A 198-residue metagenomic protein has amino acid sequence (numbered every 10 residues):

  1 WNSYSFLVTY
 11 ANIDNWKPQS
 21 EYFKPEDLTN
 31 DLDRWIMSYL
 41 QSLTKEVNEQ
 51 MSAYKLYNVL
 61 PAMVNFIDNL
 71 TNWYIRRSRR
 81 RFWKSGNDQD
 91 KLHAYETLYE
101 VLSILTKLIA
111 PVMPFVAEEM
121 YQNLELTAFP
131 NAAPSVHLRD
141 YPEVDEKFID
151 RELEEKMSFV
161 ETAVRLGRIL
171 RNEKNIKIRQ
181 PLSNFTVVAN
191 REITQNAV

Functional and structural regions predicted by a protein language model:
N2-T9, I104-K107, L166-I169: Short, hydrophobic/amphipathic alpha-helical patches that form generic packing surfaces within helical domains
D14-K45, R76-L166, N184, V188-R191: Acidic, turn-prone loop/beta-hairpin segments
M51-N58: Short helix-adjacent coil turns
L60, V64: Aromatic-lined ligand-binding clefts that engage carbohydrates, nucleic acids, or primary amines
R168, N172-V198: Extended, charged helical/alpha-beta scaffold domains that provide interaction surfaces
